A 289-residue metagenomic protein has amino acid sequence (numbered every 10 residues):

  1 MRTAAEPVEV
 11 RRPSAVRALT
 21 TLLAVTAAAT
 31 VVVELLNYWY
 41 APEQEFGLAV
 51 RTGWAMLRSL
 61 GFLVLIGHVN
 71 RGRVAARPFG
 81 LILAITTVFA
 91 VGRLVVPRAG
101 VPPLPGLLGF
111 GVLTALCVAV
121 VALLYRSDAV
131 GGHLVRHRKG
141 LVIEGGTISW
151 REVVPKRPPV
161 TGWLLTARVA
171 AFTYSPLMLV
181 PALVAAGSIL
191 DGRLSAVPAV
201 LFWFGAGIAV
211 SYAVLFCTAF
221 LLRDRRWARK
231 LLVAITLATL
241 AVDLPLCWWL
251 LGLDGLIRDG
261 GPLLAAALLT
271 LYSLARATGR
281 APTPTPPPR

Functional and structural regions predicted by a protein language model:
M1-R289: Topology signature of small-to-medium multi-pass alpha-helical membrane proteins
